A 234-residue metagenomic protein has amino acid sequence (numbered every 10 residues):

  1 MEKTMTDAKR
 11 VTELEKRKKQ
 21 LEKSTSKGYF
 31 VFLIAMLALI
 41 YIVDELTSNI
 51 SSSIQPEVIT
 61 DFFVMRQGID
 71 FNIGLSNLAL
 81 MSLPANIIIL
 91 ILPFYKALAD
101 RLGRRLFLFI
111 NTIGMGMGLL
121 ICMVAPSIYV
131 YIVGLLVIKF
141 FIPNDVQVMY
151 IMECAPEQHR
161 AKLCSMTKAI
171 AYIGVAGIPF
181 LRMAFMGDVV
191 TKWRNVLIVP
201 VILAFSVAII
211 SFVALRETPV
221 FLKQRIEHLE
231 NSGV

Functional and structural regions predicted by a protein language model:
M1-Q55: Cytosolic juxtamembrane N-terminal segment immediately preceding the first transmembrane helix of multi-pass
T47-N72: Membrane-interface helix caps of multi-pass secondary transporters
A79-A97, N144-Q147: Central cavity-lining transmembrane alpha-helices of secondary-active solute carriers, predominantly the Major
L90-I128: Conserved MFS/SLC helix-loop-helix module at the cytosolic interface between two early adjacent transmembrane helices
Y129-I142: Hydrophobic core of transmembrane alpha-helices in multi-pass small-molecule transporters, especially MFS/SLC-type
F141-I142, H159-V189, V201-A204: Glycine-rich segments within core transmembrane alpha-helices of 12-TM secondary carriers
P143-A155: Intracellular juxtamembrane helix-capping segments at the cytosolic ends of symmetry-related transmembrane helices
R194-V213: Symmetry-related core transmembrane helices of the 12-TM Major Facilitator Superfamily/SLC fold
